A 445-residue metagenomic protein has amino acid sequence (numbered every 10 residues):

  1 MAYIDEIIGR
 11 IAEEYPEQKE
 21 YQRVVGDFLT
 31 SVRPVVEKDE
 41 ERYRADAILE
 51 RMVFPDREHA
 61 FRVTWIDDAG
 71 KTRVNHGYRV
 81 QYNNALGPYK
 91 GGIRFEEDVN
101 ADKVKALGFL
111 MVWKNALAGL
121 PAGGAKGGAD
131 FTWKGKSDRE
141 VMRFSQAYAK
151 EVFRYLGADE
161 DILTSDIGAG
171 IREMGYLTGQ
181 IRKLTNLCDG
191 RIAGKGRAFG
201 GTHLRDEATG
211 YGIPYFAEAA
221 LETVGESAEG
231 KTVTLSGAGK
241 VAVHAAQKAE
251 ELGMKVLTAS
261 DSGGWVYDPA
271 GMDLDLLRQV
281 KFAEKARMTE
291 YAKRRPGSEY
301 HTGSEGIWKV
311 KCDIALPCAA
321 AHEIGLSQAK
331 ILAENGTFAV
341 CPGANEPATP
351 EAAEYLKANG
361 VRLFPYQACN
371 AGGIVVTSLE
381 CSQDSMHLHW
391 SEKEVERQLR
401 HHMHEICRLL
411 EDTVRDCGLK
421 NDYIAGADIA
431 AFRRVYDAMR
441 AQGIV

Functional and structural regions predicted by a protein language model:
A2-K19, V24, A220-L221, A333-V445: Adenosine-phosphate binding glycine-rich loop
K19-Q22, K38-A45, G119, L156-S165 (+4 more regions): Flexible, glycine/charged-enriched surface loops at secondary-structure junctions
R42-K71: Structured beta-strand/loop patches that form or line metal/cofactor-binding pockets in enzymes
F61-K126, D130: Phosphate-interaction motifs
E96, N115-E229: Glycine/serine-rich phosphate-binding loop and adjoining beta1-alpha1 elements at the start of nucleotide-handling
G196, G201-K309: Glycine-rich phosphate/diphosphate-binding loop of Rossmann-like nucleotide-binding domains
G264-L363: Rossmann-like adenosine-cofactor binding region
